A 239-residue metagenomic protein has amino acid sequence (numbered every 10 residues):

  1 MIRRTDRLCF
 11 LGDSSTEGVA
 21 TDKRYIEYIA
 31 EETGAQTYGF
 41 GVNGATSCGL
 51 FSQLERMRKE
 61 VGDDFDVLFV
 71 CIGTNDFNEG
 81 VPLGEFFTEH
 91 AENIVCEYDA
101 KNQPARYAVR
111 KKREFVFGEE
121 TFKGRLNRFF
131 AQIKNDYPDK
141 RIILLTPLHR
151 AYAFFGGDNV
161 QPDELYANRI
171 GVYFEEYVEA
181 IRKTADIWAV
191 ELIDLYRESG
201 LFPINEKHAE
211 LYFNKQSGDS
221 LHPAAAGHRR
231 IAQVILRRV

Functional and structural regions predicted by a protein language model:
M1-D64, L68, P203-K207: Serine-esterase "nucleophile elbow" of acetyl-processing enzymes
E55-R229, Q233-V239: Alpha-helical cap/lid subdomain in secreted, periplasmic, or secretory-pathway luminal O-acyl-processing enzymes
